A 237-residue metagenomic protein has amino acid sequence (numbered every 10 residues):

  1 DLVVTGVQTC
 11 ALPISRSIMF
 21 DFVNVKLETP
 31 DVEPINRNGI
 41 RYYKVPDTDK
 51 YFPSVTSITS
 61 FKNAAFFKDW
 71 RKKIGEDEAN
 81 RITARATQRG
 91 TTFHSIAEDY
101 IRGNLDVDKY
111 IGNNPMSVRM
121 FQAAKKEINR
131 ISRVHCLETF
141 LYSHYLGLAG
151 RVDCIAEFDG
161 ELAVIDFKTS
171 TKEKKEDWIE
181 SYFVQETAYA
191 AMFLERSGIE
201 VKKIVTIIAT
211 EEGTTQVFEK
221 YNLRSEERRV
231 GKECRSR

Functional and structural regions predicted by a protein language model:
D1-I14, R228-R237: Single conserved hydrophobic/aromatic residue that forms the stacking wall/gate of nucleotide- or nucleobase-binding
V4, R89, F93, Y182-Q185: Hydrophobic (often cysteine-bearing) scaffold residues that line and stabilize catalytic clefts of nucleotide/cofactor
V4-T5, R85, H144, E157: Residue-level detector of alpha-helix boundary/anchor positions
T5-V7, S132, I199: Structured loop/turn residues at beta-strand edges in well-structured enzyme cores
T9, F93, I165: Single, functionally critical "micro-switch" positions that shape active/binding sites and transmembrane helices
S15-A149: Metal-dependent nuclease catalytic cores that hydrolyze phosphodiester bonds in DNA/RNA, characterized by
C136-R229: Mg2+/Mn2+-dependent nuclease catalytic core
